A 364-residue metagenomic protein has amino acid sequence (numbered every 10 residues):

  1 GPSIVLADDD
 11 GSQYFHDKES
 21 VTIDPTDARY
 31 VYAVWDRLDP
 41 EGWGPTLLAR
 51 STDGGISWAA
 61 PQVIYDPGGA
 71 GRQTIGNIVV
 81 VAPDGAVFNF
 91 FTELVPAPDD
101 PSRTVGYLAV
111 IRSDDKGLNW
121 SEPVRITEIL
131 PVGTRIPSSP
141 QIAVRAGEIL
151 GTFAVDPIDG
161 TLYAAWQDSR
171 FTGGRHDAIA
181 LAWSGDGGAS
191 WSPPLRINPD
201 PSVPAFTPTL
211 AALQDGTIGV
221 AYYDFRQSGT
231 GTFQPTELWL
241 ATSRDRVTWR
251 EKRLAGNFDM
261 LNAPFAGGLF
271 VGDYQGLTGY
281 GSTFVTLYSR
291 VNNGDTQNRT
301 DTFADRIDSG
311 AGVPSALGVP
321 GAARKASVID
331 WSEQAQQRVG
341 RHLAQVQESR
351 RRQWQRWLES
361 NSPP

Functional and structural regions predicted by a protein language model:
G1-P364: Extracellular, repeat-based ectodomains that mediate carbohydrate processing or recognition
